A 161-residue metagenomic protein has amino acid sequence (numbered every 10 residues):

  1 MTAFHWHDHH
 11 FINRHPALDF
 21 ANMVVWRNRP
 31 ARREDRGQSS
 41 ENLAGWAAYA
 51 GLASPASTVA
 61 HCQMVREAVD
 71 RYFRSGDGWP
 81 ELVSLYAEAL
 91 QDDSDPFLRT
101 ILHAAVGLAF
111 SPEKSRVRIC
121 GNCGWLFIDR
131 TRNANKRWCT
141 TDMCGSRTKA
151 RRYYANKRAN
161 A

Functional and structural regions predicted by a protein language model:
M1-G124, I128, A161: Short helix-coil boundary/hinge micro-motifs
E34, L82, R118, N133-K136 (+2 more regions): A generic "cationic amphipathic patch" detector
Q63, N133, C144-T148: Short alpha-helical segments used as structural interaction elements across diverse proteins
V117, K136, T141, R147: Residues immediately within or flanking Cys/His clusters that coordinate Zn2+ in small zinc-binding modules
C123-G124, N133-C139: Cys/His-rich short segments
D129-R130, A150: Short, non-ligating residues that shape and space the ligands of small metal-coordination modules and catalytic
M143-N160: Basic DNA-binding region of bZIP-type proteins
